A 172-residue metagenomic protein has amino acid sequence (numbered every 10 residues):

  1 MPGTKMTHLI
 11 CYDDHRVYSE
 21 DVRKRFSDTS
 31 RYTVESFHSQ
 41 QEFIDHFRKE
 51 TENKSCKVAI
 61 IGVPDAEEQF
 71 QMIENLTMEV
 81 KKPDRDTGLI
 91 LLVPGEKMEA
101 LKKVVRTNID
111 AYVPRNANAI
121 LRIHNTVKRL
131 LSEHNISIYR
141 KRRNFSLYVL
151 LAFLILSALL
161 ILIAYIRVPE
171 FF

Functional and structural regions predicted by a protein language model:
K5-F26, V34, A59-I60: Conserved acidic segment of CheY-like receiver
Y32-Q41: Short hydrophobic/Thr-rich beta-strand motif most characteristic of the beta2 strand and flanking loop of CheY-like
F43, N53-V80: Conserved phosphotransfer microenvironments
E50-N53, E79-D86, T107: Conserved phosphotransfer cores of two-component systems
A59-I61, D86-M98: A short, hydrophobic beta-strand element within the central beta-sheet of small alpha/beta folds
F70-N75, V93-V113: Alpha4 helix (beta4-alpha4-beta5 surface) of REC/receiver domains from two-component response regulators
V105-N108, R122-H134: Receiver (REC) domain switch/output surface
S137-F172: C-terminal single-pass membrane-anchor helix
